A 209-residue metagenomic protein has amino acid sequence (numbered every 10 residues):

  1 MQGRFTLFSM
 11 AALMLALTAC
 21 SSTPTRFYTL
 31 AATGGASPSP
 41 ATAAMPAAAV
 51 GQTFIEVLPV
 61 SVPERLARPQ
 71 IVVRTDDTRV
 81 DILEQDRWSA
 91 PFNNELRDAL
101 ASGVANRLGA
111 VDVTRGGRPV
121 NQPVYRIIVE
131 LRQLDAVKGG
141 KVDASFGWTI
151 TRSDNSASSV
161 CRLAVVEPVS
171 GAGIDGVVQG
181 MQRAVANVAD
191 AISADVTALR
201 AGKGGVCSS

Functional and structural regions predicted by a protein language model:
M1-S9: Bacterial N-terminal signal peptides that target proteins for export
A16-A19: C-terminal motif of bacterial Sec signal peptides marking the signal peptidase cleavage site
S21-A31, P38-M45, G171-S209: C-terminal/domain-edge helix-coil "capping" segments
S21-F54, L58-V62, T75-R79: Charge-rich, low-complexity N-terminal segments
S21-P38, S102, R107-D154: Surface-exposed short loop/turn segments
Q52-Q122, A191: N-terminal segment of the mature soluble domain
F54-V60, V72-R74, R126-E130, D143-T149 (+1 more regions): Soluble periplasmic/extracytoplasmic beta-strand elements of cell-envelope proteins
R79-R87, N155-A191: Short secondary-structure boundary motifs at beta->alpha junctions and helix caps
